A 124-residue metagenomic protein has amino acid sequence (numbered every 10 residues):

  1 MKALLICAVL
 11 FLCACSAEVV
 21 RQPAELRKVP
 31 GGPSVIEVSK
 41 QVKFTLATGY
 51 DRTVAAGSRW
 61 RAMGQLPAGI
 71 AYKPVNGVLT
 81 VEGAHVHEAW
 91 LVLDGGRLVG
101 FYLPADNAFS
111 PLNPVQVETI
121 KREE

Functional and structural regions predicted by a protein language model:
M1-L5: Positively charged n-region of N-terminal signal peptides that target proteins for export
F11-A14: C-terminal motif of bacterial Sec signal peptides marking the signal peptidase cleavage site
S16-V19: Bacterial signal peptide processing site
R21-G32: Alpha-helical transmembrane signal-anchor/signal-peptide segments
Q22, D51, G57, P67 (+3 more regions): Residue-level detector of solvent-exposed, low-hydrophobicity positions
G31-G95: Mature extracytoplasmic domains of secretory-pathway proteins
G95-E124: C-terminal partner/receptor-binding element of secreted or periplasmic proteins
